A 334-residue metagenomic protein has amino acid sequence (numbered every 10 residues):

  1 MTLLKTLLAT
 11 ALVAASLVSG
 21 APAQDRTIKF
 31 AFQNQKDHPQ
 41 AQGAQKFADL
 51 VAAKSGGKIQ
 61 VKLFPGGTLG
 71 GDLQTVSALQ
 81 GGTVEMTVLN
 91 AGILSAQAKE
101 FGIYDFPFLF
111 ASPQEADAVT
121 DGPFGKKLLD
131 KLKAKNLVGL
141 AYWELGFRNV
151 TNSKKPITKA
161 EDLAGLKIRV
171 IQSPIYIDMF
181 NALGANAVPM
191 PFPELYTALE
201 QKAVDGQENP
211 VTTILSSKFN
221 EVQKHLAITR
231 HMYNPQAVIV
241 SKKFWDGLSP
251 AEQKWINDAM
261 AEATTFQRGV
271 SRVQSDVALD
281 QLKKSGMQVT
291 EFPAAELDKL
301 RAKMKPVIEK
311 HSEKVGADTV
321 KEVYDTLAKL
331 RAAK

Functional and structural regions predicted by a protein language model:
M1-L8: Bacterial N-terminal signal peptides that target proteins for export
L8-L12, Q24-E115, P123-K126, D130-K334: N-terminal secretory/targeting leader peptides
V18-A23: Sec/Tat signal peptide C-region and signal peptidase I cleavage site
